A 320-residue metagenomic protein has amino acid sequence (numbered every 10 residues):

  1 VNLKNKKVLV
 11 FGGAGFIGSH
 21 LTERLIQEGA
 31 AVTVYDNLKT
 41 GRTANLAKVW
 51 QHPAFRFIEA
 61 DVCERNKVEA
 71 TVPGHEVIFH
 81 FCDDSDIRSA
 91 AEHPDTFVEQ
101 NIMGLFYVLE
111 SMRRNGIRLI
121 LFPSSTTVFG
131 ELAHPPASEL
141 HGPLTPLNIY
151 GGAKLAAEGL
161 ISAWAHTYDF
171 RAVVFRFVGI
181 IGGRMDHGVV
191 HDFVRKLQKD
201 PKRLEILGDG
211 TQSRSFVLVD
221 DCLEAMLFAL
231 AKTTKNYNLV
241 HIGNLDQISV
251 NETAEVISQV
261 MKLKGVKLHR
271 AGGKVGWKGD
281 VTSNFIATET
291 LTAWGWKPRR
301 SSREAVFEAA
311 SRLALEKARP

Functional and structural regions predicted by a protein language model:
V1-V178: N-terminal Rossmann-like NAD(P)+-binding domain of SDR-like oxidoreductases, especially those catalyzing
L21, Q198-P320: C-terminal substrate-binding subdomain of Rossmann-fold SDR/epimerase-dehydratase oxidoreductases
G41, C63, E92, Q100-M103 (+7 more regions): Residue-level signal for the nucleotide or nucleotide-sugar donor/cofactor binding architecture
V108, I161, F193, L291-T292: Structural element of the ATP-grasp superfamily
E131-A133, G183-M185, V189, T290: Short beta-loop-alpha junction of Rossmann-like oxidoreductase domains
P135, H187-K196, I257: A glycine/serine/threonine-rich, flexible loop-to-helix segment that serves as the NAD(P) cofactor-binding "lid"
A156, L160, W164, D192-F193 (+2 more regions): Hydrophobic alpha-helix immediately C-terminal to the catalytic Tyr-X-X-X-Lys motif of short-chain
R176-I181, V194: Conserved SDR Rossmann-fold cofactor-binding beta-strand/turn motif
